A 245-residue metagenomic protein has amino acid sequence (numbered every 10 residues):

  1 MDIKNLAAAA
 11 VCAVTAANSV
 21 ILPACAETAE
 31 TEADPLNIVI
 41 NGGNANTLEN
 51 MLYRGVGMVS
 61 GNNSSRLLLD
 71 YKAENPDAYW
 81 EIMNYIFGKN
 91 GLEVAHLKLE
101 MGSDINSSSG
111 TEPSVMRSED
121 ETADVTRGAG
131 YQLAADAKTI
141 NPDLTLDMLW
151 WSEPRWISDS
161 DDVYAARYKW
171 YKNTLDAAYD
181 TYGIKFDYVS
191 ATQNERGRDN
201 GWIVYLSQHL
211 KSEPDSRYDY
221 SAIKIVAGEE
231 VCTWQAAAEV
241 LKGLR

Functional and structural regions predicted by a protein language model:
M1-A10: Bacterial N-terminal signal peptides that target proteins for export
A13-V14: Repetitive helical segments and hydrophobic/amphipathic motifs
A17-E32: Sec-dependent signal peptide cleavage junction
E32-T192, R198-Q208: N-terminal catalytic cores of secreted or lumenal carbohydrate-active enzymes
D147-E153, F186-G197, K211-A238: Aromatic-lined carbohydrate-recognition surfaces of secreted/lumenal glycan-active proteins
L175, Q208-R217, L241-R245: Extended low-complexity acidic/polar segments
G201-V204, V231-R245: Substrate-binding cleft/loops of secretory-pathway carbohydrate-active enzymes
